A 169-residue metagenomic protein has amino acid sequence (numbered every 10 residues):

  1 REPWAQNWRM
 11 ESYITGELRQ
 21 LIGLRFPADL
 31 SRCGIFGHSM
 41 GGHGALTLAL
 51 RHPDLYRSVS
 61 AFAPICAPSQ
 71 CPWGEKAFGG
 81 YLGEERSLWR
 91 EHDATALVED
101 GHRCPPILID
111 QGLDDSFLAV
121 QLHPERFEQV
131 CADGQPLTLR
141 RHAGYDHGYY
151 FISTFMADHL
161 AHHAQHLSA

Functional and structural regions predicted by a protein language model:
R1-A169: Non-catalytic cap/lid and distal C-terminal segments of serine-dependent acyl enzymes
